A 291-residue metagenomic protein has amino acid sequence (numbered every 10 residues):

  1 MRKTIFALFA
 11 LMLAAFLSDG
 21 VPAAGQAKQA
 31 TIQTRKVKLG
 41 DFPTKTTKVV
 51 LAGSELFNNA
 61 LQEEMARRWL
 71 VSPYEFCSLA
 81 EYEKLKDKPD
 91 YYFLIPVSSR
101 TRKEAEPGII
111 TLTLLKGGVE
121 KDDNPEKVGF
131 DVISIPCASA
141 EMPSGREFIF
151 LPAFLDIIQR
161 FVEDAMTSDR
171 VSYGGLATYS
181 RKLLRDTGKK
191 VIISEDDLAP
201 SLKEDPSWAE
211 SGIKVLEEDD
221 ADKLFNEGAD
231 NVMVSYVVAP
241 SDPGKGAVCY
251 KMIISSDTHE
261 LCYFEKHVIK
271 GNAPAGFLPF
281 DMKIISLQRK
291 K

Functional and structural regions predicted by a protein language model:
M1-T4: Positively charged n-region of N-terminal signal peptides that target proteins for export
F6-L11: Sec-dependent N-terminal signal peptides
A14-A23: C-terminal segment of classical bacterial N-terminal signal peptides
A23-T111: Start-of-domain marker
Q26-G40, V119-K291: C-terminal/domain-edge helix-coil "capping" segments
V50-A52, L115, S194: A structural detector for beta-sheet-dominated domains
E104-N124: An acidic-aromatic pocket/loop used at catalytic or ligand-binding sites
